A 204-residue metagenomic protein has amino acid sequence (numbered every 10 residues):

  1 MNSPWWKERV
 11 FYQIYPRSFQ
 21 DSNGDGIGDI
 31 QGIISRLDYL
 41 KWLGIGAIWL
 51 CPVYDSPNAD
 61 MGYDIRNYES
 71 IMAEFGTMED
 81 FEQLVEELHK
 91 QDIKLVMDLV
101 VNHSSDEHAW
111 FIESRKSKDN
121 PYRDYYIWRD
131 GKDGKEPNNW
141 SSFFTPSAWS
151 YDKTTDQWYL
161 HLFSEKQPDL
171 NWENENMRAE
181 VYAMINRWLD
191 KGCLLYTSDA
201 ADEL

Functional and structural regions predicted by a protein language model:
N2-Y182, N186, D190: Acidic/aromatic-lined carbohydrate-recognition and catalytic surfaces of CAZymes acting on diverse glycans
K191-L195: A glycine-centered loop/beta-turn motif at secondary-structure junctions
Y196-L204: Conserved small/polar residues in nucleotide/adenosyl-binding loops
